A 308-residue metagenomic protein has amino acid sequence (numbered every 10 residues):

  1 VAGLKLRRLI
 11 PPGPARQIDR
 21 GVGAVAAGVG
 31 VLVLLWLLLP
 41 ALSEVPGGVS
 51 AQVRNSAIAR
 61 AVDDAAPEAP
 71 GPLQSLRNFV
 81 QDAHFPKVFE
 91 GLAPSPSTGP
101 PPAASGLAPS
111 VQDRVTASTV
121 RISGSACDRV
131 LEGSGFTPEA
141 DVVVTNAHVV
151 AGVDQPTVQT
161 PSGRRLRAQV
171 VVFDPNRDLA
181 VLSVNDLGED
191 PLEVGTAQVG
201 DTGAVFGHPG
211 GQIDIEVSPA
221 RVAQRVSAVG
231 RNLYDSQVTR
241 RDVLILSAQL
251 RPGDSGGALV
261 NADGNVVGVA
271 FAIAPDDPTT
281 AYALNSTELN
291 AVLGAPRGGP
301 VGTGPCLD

Functional and structural regions predicted by a protein language model:
A2-G28: Cytosolic-side transmembrane helix boundary signature
G3, L35-L38, D82: Alpha-helical transmembrane segments of polytopic integral membrane proteins, especially the permease/helical cores
D19-V45: Internal/C-terminal transmembrane anchor helices
A26, S43, H208, N265 (+1 more regions): Sec-exported extracytoplasmic/periplasmic mature domains
P40-I58: Hydrophobic alpha-helical transmembrane segments in integral membrane proteins
R54-F136, Q155, V292-G294, G298-D308: N-terminal activation segment of mature serine protease catalytic domains
T116-R121, A180-P191, E216-L307: Active-site region of chymotrypsin-like
R121, A126-E132, E139-E216, G299-G304: Conserved active-site neighborhood of the chymotrypsin/trypsin-like protease fold
